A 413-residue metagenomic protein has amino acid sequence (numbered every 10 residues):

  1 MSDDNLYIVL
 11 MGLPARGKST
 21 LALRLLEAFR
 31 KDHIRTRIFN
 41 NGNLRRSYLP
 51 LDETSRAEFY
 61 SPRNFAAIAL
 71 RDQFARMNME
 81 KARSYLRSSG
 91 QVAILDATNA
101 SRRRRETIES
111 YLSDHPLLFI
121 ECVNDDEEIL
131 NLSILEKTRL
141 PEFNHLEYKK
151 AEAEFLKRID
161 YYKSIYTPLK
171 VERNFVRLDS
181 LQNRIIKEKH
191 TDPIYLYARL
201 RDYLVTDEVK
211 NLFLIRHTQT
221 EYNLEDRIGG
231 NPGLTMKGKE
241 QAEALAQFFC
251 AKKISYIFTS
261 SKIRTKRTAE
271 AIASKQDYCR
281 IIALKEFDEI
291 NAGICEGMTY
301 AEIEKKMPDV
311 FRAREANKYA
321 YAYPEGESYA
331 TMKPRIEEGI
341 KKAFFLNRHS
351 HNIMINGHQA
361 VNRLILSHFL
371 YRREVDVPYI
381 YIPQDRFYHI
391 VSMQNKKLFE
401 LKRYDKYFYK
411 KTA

Functional and structural regions predicted by a protein language model:
M1, F175, R184-N211, F248 (+4 more regions): Acidic, low-complexity terminal tails and accessory targeting/binding regions of phosphate-metabolizing enzymes
S2-D3, E27, K31, K149 (+2 more regions): C-terminal accessory "lid"/substrate-recognition subdomains
D4, Y48, P62-N124: Glycine-rich phosphate-binding loop used to anchor ATP phosphates in small-molecule kinases, encompassing both
L10, I355: Hydrophobic anchor at the beta1->P-loop junction of P-loop NTPases
R16: ATP-binding Walker
S19-R83, I129-N131: Conserved substrate/cofactor phosphate-moiety recognition/catalytic segment in nucleotide-dependent phosphotransferases
T54-I68, L112-P168: A glycine- and Lys/Arg-enriched "phosphate-lid" helix/loop adjacent to the NTP-binding pocket of small-molecule kinases
A97, R105-E106, S110, P116-T138 (+5 more regions): Phosphate-coordination/substrate-recognition cap region in phosphate-metabolizing enzymes
